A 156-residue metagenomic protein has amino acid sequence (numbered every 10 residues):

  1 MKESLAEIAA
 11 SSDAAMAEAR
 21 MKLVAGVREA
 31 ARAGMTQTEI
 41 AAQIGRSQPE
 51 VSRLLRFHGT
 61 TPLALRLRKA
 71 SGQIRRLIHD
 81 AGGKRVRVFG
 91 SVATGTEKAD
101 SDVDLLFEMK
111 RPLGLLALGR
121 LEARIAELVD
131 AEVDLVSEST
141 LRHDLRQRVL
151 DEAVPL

Functional and structural regions predicted by a protein language model:
M1-R85, T94-K98, K110-L156: Catalytic core of pol beta-like nucleotidyltransferases
V88: Conserved histidines in hydrophobic membrane contexts and catalytic metal-binding motifs
S101-V103: Change "...and in nucleic-acid phosphodiester-cleaving endonucleases..." to "...and in nucleic-acid processing enzymes
L105-E108: Amphipathic, hydrophobic secondary-structure cores in small proteins
